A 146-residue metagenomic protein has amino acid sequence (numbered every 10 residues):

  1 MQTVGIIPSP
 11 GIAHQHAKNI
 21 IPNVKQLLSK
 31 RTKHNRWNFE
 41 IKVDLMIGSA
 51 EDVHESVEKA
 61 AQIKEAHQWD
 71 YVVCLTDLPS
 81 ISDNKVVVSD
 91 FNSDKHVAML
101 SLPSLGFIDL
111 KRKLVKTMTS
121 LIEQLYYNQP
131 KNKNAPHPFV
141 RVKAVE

Functional and structural regions predicted by a protein language model:
M1-N134: Soluble N-terminal domains of membrane-associated systems
N134-E146: Membrane-proximal, non-transmembrane alpha-helical segments
